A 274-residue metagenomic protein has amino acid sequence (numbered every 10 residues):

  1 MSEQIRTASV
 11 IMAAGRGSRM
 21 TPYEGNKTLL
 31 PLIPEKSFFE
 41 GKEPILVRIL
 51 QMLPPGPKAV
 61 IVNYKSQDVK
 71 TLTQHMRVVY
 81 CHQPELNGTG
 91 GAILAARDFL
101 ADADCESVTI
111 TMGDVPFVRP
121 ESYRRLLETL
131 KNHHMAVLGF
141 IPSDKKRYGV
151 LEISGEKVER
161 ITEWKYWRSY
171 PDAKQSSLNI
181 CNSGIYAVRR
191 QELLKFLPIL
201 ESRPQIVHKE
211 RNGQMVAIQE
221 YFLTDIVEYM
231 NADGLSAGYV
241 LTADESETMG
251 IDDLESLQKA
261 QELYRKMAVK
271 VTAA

Functional and structural regions predicted by a protein language model:
M1-A8, R19, K36-E128: Conserved N-terminal catalytic core of the sugar/cofactor nucleotidyltransferase
E3-S9, S177-A274: Conserved alpha/beta core of the MobA/IspD/sugar-nucleotide pyrophosphorylase nucleotidyltransferase superfamily
A8-A14, P31: A conserved hydrophobic helix/loop-capping motif in glycosyltransferases and polysaccharide synthases
I11, L46, A96, D114 (+3 more regions): Residue-level signal for inorganic ion chemistry
G15, D114, I141: Active-site glycine-centered loops adjacent to acidic/histidine catalytic or metal-binding residues that shape
G17-T21, K146: Short N-terminal binding/cap micro-motifs at the start of the first secondary-structure element
L29, L151-I153, Y239: A structural signal for short hydrophobic beta-strand segments in well-ordered beta-sheet cores
V118-K209: Conserved core of the sugar-phosphate nucleotidyltransferase
